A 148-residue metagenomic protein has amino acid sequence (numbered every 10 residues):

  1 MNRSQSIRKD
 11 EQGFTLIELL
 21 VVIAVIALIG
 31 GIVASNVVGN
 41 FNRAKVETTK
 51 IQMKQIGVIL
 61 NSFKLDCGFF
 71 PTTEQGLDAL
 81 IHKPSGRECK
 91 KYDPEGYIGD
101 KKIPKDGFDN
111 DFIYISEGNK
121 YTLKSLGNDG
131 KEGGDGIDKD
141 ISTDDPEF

Functional and structural regions predicted by a protein language model:
M1-F14: N-terminal leader/signal peptides at the extreme start of proteins
G13, N40-E47: Conserved catalytic core of Hanks-family protein kinases
F14, I32, Q75: Short beta-to-alpha loop/turn elements within the nucleotide-binding domains of ABC transporters
F14-A24: N-terminal signal-anchor/signal peptide hydrophobic helix marking the start of the first transmembrane segment
A24, L28, L65-G68: Residues in soluble alpha-helical coiled-coils and helical-bundle/repeat scaffolds
I26-R43: C-terminal juxtamembrane segment of a hydrophobic transmembrane alpha-helix
K45-F69: Membrane-proximal N-terminal amphipathic helix
N61-F148: Low-complexity, acidic interaction segments enriched in glycine
